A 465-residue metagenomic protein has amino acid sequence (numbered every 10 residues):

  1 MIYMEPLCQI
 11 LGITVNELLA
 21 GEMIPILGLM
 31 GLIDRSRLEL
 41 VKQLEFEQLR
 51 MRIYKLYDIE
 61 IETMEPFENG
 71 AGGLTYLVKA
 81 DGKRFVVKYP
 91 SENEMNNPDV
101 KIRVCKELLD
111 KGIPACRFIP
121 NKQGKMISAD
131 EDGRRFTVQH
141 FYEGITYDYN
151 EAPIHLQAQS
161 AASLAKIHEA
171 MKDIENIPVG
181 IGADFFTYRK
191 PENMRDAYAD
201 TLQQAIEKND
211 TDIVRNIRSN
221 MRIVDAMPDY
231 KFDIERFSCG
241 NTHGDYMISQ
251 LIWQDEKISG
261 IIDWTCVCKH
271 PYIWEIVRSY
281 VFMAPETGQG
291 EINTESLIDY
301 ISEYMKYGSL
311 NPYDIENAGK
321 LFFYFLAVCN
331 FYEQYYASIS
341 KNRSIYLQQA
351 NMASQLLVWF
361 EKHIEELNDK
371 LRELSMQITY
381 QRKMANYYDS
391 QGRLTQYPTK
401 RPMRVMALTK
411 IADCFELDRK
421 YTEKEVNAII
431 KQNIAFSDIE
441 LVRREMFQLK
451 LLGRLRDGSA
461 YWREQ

Functional and structural regions predicted by a protein language model:
I2-E17: DNA major-groove recognition helix of helix-turn-helix/homeodomain DNA-binding modules
L19-L40: Short, charged recognition helix plus adjacent turn of helix-turn-helix-like nucleic-acid-binding domains
K42-R52, N176, D196-G244: An alpha-helical support segment within catalytic cores of ATP-dependent transferases
G73-K79, D225-W274: Active-site acidic catalytic loop and adjacent metal/ATP-binding pocket of ATP-dependent phosphoryl transfer enzymes
A80-N176: ATP-binding pocket architecture of kinase catalytic cores
I154-D212: A cross-family kinase active-site recognition segment
I273-S309, F323-S340: Active-site activation/catalytic loop segments of kinase-like enzymes and analogous catalytic loops in related
C329-S375: ATP/Mg2+ or Mg2+-diphosphate-binding catalytic cores that bind nucleotide phosphates or diphosphates via glycine-rich
